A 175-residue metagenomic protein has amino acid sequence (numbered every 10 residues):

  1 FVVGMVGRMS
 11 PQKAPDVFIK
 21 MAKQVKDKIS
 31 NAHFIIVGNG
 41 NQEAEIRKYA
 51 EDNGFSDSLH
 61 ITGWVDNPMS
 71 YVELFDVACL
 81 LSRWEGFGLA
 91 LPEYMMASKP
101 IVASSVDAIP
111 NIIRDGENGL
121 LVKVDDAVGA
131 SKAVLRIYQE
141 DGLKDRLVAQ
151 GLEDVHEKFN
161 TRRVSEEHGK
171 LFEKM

Functional and structural regions predicted by a protein language model:
F1, M5-Q24, F34, N41-R47 (+3 more regions): A conserved mid-protein helix/loop that constitutes part of the nucleotide-sugar donor-binding site
R47-G63: Nucleotide-activated donor-binding/catalytic signature segment of Leloir-type glycosyltransferases, i.e., the conserved
W64, R83: Aromatic "clamp/platform" in nucleotide-sugar-dependent glycosyltransferases that forms part of the donor/acceptor
A78-L81, V102: A short hydrophobic beta-strand element within the catalytic core of glycosyltransferases that build diverse glycans
G88-L91, I109: Short glycine/serine-rich donor-binding loops of glycosyltransferases
P100-A103, I113: Short hydrophobic beta-strand element within catalytic cores of glycosyltransferases and related nucleotide-activated
D115-G116, L120-A127, R136-D141: Conserved acidic donor-binding segment of nucleotide-sugar-dependent glycosyltransferases
G129, R136, L143-K158, V164-K170: A short, well-ordered alpha-helix in the C-terminal region of glycosyltransferases
